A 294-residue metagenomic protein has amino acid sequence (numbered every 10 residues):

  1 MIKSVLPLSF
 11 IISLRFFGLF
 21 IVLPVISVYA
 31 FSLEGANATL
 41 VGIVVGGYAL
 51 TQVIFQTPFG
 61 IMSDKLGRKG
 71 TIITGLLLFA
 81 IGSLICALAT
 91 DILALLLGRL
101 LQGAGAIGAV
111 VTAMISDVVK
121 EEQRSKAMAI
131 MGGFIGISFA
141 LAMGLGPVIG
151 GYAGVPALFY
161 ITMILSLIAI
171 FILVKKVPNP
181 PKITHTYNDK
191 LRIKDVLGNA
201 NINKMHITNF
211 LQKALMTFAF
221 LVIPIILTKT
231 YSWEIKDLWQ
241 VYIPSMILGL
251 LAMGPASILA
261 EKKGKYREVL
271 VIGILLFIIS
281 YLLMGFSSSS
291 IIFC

Functional and structural regions predicted by a protein language model:
P24-A38, L221-K236: Short amphipathic helix-loop junctions that connect adjacent transmembrane helices in Major Facilitator Superfamily/SLC
G35, G67, L88-D91, F286-S288: Helix-breaking motifs and short loop linkers at transmembrane-helix boundaries and internal kinks in secondary membrane
V53-T90: Conserved MFS/SLC helix-loop-helix module at the cytosolic interface between two early adjacent transmembrane helices
Q56-G67, A252-K265: Helix-to-loop junctions at the C-terminal end of transmembrane segments in multipass secondary transporters
K65-G75, E261-I274: Cytoplasmic membrane-interface "Motif A"-like loop-to-helix N-cap segments of 12-TM Major Facilitator Superfamily
G98-G136: Cytoplasmic helix-loop-helix junction between adjacent transmembrane helices in 12-TM secondary transporters
I164-K182: C-terminal membrane-cytosol helix-exit motif in multi-pass small-molecule transporters
P178-L211: Juxtamembrane intracellular "pre-TM" segments in multi-pass secondary transporters
